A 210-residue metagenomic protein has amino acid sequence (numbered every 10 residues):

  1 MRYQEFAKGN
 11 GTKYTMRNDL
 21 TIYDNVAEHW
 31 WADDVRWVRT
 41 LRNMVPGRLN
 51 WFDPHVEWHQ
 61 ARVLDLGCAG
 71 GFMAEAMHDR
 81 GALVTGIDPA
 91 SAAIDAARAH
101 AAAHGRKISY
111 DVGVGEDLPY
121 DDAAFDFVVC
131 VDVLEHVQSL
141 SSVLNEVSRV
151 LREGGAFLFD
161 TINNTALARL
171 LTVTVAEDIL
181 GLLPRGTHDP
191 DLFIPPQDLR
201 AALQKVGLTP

Functional and structural regions predicted by a protein language model:
R2-A32: N-terminal, positively charged/glycine-rich alpha-helical extensions of SAM-dependent methyltransferases
R42-Q60: Conserved alpha-helix/loop element of class I SAM-dependent methyltransferases that forms part of the SAM/SAH-binding
L64, G70-D117: Class I SAM-dependent methyltransferase SAM/SAH-binding core
E116-F127: A short acidic, Gly/Pro-enriched loop at the edge of an enzyme's catalytic core that lines a small-molecule cofactor
F127-Q138: A short SAM/SAH-binding and catalytic strip from SAM-dependent methyltransferases
S141-A156: A short glycine-rich, Lys/Arg-flanked "PGG" loop and its adjoining helix->strand segment in the class I
F157-G181: Conserved class I S-adenosyl-L-methionine
T161, G181-D198: Acceptor-substrate binding/catalytic loop of class I
